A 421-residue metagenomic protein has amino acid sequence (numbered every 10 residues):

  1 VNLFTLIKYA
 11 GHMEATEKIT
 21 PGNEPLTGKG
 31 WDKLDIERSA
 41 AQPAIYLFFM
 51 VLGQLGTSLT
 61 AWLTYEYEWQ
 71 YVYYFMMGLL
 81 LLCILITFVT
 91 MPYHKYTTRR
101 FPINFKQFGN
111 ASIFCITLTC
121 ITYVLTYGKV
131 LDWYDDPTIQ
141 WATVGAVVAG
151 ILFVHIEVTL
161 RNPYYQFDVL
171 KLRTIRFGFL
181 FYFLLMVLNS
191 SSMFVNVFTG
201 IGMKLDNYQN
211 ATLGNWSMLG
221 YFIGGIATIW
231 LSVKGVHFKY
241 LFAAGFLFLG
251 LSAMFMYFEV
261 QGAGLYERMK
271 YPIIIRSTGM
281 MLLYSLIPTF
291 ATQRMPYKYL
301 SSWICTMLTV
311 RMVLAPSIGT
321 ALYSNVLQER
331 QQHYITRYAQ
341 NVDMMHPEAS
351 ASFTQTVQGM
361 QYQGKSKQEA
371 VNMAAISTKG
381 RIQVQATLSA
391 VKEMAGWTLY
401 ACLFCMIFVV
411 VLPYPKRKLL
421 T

Functional and structural regions predicted by a protein language model:
V1-N110: Helix-loop-helix hairpins in multi-pass membrane proteins, especially solute transporters
A41-Q42, Y71-M76, T138-A142, N210 (+3 more regions): Alpha-helical transmembrane segments of multi-pass secondary-active solute transporters
F49-W62, L118, M193, G225 (+1 more regions): Glycine/proline-centered helix-kink
L59-E68, L125, T199-G200, L231-S232 (+1 more regions): Interfacial helix-cap and linker-helix signal at transmembrane-aqueous boundaries of multi-pass secondary transporters
Y65-L180: Hydrophobic transmembrane-helix bundles of small-molecule transporters
Y164-S285: Transmembrane core module of solute transporters
P272-E348: Small-residue-rich alpha-helical segments with characteristic i,i+4
V313-Y414, L420: Hydrophobic transmembrane architecture of multi-pass small-molecule transporters
